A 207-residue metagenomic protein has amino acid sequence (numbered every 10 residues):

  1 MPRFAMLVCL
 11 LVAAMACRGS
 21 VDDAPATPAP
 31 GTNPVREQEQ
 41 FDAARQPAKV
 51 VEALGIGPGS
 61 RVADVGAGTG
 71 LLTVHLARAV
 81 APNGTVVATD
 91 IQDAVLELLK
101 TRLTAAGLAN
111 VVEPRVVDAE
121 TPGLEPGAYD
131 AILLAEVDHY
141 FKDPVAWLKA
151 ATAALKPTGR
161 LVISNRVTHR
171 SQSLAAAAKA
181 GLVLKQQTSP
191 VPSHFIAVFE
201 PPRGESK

Functional and structural regions predicted by a protein language model:
C17-A63, T69-L71, L98, L134: Class I SAM-dependent transferase core
P58, P82-G84, L155-L161: Short glycine-dipeptide loop
A63, G68-P122: Class I SAM-dependent methyltransferase SAM/SAH-binding core
A77-R78, V145-R160: A short glycine-rich, Lys/Arg-flanked "PGG" loop and its adjoining helix->strand segment in the class I
D90-I91, S164-V167: Short strand-turn motif at the edge of the Rossmann-like AdoMet-binding core
E120-I132: A short acidic, Gly/Pro-enriched loop at the edge of an enzyme's catalytic core that lines a small-molecule cofactor
Y129-P144: A short SAM/SAH-binding and catalytic strip from SAM-dependent methyltransferases
A175, L182-K207: Core SAM-dependent methyltransferase catalytic element
